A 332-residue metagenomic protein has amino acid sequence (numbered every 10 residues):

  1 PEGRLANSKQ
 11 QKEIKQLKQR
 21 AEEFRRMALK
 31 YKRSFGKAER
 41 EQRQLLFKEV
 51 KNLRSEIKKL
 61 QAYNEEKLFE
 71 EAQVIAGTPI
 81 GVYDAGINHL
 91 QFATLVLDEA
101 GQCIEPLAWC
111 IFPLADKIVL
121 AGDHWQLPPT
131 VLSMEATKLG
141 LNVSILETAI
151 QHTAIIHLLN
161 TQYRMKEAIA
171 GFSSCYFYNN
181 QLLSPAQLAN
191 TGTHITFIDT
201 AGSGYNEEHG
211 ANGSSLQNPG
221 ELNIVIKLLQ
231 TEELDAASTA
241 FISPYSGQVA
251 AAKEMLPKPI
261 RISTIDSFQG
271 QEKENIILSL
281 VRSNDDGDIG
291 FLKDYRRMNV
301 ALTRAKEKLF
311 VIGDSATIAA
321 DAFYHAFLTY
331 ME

Functional and structural regions predicted by a protein language model:
E2-T94: Conserved helicase NTPase catalytic core signature
R4, K9, A21, E66 (+1 more regions): Conserved helicase motor core of SF1/SF2 NTP-dependent helicases
